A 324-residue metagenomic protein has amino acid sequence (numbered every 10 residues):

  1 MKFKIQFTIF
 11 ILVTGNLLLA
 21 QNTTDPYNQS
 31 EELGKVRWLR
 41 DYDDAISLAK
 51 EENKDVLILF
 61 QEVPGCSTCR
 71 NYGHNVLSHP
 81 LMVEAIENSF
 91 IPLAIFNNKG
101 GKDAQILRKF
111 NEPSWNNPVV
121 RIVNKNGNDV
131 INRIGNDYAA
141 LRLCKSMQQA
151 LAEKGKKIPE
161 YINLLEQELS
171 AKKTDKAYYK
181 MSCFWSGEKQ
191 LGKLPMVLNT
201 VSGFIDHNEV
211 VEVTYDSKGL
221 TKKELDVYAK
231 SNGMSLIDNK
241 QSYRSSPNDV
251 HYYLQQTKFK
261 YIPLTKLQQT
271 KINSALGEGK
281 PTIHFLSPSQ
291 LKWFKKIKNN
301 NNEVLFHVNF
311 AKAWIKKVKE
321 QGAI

Functional and structural regions predicted by a protein language model:
M1-N22: Bacterial Sec-dependent N-terminal signal peptides
Q21-E52, C144, Q148-K156, E160-L169: N-terminal leader/targeting and pre-domain segments
G34-R40, F60-E62, N75, H79-D103 (+1 more regions): Thiol-based oxidoreductase modules, predominantly thioredoxin-like and allied folds used for disulfide exchange
E52-C66, P92, K173-K180: Short active-site neighborhood of thiol/selenol oxidoreductases, capturing the structured segment around
D55, I106-V123, E209-V211: Structural micro-motif
T68-A85, S186-L198: Typically the conserved alpha-helix immediately C-terminal to a functionally engaged Cys/Sec in thioredoxin-like
N75-L77, S114-K156, E224-L225: Non-catalytic, surface beta->alpha helical segment in thiol-disulfide oxidoreductase systems
L141-I324: Flexible coil/turn and secondary-structure edge motifs
